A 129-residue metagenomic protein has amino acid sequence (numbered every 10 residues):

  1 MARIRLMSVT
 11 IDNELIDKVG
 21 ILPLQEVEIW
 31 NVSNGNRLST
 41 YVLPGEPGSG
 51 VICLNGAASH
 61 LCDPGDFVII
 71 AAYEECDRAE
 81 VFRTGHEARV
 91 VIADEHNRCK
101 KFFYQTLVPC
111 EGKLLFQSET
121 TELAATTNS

Functional and structural regions predicted by a protein language model:
M1-F82, E95-R98: Compact, glycine-rich, soluble single-domain proteins
S59-S129: Glycine- and charge-enriched low-complexity intrinsically disordered segments
